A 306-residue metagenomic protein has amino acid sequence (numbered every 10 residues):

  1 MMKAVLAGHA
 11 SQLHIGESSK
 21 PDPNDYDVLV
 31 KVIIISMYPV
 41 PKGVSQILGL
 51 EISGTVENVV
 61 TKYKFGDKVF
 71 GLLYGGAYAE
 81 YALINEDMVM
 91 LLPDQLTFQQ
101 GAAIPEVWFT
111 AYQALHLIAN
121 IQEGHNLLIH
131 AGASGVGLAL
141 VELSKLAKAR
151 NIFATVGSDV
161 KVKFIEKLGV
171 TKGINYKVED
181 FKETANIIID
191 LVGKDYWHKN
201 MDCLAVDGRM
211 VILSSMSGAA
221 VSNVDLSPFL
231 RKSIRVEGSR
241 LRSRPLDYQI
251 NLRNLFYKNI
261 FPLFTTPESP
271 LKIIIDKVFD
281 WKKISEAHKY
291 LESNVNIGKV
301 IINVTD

Functional and structural regions predicted by a protein language model:
P21-G76: Glycine-rich beta-strand-centered segment in the early N-terminal region that forms part of a ligand/cofactor-binding
K64, D94-T97, N120-N126: Short helix-loop-beta connector
L73-E86: A structural motif shared across PLP-dependent enzymes of the aminotransferase-like
A77-E80, G157-F164, V221-L226: Short, glycine/polar-rich helix-capping loops at beta-to-alpha or helix-loop-helix junctions that flank or form
A102-V178: Mid-domain Rossmann-like dinucleotide-binding core that forms the NAD(H)/NADP(H) cofactor-binding site
F153, K167-E237: Glycine-rich cofactor phosphate-binding loops and adjacent beta1-alpha1 units of small-molecule cofactor enzyme domains
G208-V211, V224-L271: Rossmann-fold dehydrogenase core element
D247-D306: C-terminal hydrophobic helical "lid"/dimerization subdomain of Rossmann-like NAD(P)H-dependent oxidoreductases
